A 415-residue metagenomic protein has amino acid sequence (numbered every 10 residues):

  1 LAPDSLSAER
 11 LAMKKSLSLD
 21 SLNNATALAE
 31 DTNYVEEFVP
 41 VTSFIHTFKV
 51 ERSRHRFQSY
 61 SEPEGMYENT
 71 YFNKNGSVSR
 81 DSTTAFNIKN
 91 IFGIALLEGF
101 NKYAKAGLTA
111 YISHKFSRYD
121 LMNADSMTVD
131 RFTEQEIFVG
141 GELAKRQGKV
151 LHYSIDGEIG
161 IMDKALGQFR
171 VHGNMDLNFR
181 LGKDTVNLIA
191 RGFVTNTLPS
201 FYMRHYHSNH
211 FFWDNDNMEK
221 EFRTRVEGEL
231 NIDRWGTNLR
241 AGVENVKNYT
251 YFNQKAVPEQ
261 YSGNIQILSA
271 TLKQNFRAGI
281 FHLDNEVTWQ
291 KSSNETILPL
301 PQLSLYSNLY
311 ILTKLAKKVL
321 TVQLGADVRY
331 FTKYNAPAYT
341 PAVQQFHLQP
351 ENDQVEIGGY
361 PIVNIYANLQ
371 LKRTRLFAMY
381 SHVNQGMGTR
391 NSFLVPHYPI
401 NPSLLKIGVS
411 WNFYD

Functional and structural regions predicted by a protein language model:
A2-S5, L11-D415: Exposed, low-structure sequence patches enriched in small/polar residues
